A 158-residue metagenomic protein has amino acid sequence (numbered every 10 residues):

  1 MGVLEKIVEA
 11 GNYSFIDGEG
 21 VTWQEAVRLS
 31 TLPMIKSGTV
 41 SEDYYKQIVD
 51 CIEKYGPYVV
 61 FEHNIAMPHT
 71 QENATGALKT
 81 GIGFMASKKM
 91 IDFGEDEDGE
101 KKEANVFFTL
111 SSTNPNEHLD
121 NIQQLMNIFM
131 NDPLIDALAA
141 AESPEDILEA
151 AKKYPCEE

Functional and structural regions predicted by a protein language model:
M1-E158: Cytosolic covalent-transfer regions centered on His/Cys nucleophiles that carry phosphoryl or persulfide groups
